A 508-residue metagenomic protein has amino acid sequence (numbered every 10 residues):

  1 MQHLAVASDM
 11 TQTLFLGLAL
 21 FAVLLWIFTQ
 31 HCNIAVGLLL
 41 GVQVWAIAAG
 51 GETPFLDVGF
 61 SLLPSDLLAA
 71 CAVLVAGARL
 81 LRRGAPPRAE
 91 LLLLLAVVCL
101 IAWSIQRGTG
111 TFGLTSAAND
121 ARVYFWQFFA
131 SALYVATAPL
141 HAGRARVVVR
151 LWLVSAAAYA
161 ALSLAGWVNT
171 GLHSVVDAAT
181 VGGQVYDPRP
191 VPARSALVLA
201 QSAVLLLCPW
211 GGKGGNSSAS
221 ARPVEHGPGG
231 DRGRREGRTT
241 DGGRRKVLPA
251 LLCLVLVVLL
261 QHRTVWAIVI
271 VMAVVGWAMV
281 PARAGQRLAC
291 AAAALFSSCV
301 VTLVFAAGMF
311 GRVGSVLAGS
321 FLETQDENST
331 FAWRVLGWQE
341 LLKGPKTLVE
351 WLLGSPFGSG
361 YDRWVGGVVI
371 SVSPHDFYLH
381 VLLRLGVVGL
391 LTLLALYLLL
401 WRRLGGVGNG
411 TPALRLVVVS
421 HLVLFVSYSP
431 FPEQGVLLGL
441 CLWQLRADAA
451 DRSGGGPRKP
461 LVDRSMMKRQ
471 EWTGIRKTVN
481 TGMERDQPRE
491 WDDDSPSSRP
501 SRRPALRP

Functional and structural regions predicted by a protein language model:
M1-L80, I101-R107, H421: N-terminal signal-anchor transmembrane segment
V23, A130-S131, R146-S174, P188-V280: Alpha-helical transmembrane segments of multi-pass inner-membrane proteins
C32-L39, A85-L100, Y134-L164, P223: Interfacial loop-to-transmembrane-helix boundary motif in multi-pass membrane proteins
L62-A72, E90-I105, G113-T137, V147: Aromatic-anchored transmembrane helix interface
V204-L205, A413-F425, P430-E471, K477-N480 (+1 more regions): Transmembrane alpha-helices of multi-pass inner-membrane enzymes
P223-P228, E236, L383-H421, A447-D448 (+1 more regions): Hydrophobic transmembrane alpha-helices and their immediate junctions
W277-Q325, G344-T347, L506-R507: A membrane-periplasm/extracellular boundary helix in multi-pass inner-membrane enzymes that assemble envelope glycans
F321-L385, L404: Long extracytoplasmic/lumenal interhelical loops at the membrane interface of multi-pass membrane proteins
